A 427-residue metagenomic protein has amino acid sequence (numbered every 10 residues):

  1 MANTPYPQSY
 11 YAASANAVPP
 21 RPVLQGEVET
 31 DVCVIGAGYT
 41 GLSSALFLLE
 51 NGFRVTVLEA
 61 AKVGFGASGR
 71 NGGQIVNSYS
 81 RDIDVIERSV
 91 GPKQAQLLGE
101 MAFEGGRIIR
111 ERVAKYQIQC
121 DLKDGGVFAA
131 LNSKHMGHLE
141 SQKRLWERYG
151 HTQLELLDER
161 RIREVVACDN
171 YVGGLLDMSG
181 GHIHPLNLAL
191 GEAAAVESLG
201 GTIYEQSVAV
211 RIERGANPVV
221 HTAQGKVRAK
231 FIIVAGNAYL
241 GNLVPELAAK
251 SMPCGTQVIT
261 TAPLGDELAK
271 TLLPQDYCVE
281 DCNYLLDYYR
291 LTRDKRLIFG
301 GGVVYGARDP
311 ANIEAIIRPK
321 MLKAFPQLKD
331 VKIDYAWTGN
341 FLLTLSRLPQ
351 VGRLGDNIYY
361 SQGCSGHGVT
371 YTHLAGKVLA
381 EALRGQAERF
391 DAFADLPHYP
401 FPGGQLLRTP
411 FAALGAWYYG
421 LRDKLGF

Functional and structural regions predicted by a protein language model:
M1-V32: Extreme N-terminal leader/targeting segments of oxidoreductases
R21, I118-F128, R161-A195, L199 (+1 more regions): Helix-loop-beta segment of a Rossmann-like dinucleotide-binding subdomain
T30-V57: N-terminal Rossmann-like FAD-binding beta1-loop-alpha1 element of flavoenzymes
E50-R70: Glycine-rich FAD pyrophosphate-binding loop
S78-R160: Dinucleotide-binding Rossmann-like beta1-alpha1 core, especially the glycine-rich loop that anchors the ADP
R107, K115-K123, A209-R211, N217 (+2 more regions): Active-site substrate-recognition segment that forms the wall of the catalytic cavity or substrate channel
G137, S141-L145, N170-K230: Helical element adjacent to the flavin cofactor pocket in flavoenzyme catalytic cores
A307-D309, E314-K424: C-terminal catalytic lobe of FAD-dependent flavoproteins
